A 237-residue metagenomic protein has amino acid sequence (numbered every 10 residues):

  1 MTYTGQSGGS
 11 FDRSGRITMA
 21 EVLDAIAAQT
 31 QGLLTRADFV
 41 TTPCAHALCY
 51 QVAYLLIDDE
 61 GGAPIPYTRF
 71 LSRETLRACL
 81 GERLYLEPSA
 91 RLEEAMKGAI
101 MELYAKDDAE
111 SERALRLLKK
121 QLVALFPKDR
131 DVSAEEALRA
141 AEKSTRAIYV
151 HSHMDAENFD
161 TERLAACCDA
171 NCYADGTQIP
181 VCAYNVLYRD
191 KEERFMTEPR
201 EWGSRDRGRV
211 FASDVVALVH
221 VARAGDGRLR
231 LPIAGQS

Functional and structural regions predicted by a protein language model:
M1-F39, P43-H46, E60-G62, G176: Conserved C-terminal portion of the radical SAM core fold that forms the substrate/S-adenosylmethionine-binding
A47-Q51: A short, glycine/Asx- and small/polar-enriched loop/turn that sits immediately N-terminal to a beta-strand
L56-S237: Radical SAM enzyme core and accessory elements
